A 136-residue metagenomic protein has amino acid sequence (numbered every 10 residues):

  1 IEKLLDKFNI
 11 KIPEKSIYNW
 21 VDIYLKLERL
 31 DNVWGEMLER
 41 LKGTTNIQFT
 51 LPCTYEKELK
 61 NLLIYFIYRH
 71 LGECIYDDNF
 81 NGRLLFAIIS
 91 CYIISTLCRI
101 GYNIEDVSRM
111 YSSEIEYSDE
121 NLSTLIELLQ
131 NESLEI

Functional and structural regions predicted by a protein language model:
I1-I136: Hydrophobic, aromatic-lined core segments that form the binding pocket/scaffold for planar heteroaromatic ligands
